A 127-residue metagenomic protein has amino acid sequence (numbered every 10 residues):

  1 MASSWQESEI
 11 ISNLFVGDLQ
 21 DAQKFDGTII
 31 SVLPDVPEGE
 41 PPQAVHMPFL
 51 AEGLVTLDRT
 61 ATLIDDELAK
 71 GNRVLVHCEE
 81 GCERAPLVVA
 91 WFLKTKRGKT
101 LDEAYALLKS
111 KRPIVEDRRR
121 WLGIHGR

Functional and structural regions predicted by a protein language model:
A2-V76, E80, W91-G126: Cysteine-based protein phosphatase catalytic domain of the PTP/DSP
C82-L87: Glycine-rich nucleophile elbow surrounding the catalytic serine of serine-hydrolase chemistry
